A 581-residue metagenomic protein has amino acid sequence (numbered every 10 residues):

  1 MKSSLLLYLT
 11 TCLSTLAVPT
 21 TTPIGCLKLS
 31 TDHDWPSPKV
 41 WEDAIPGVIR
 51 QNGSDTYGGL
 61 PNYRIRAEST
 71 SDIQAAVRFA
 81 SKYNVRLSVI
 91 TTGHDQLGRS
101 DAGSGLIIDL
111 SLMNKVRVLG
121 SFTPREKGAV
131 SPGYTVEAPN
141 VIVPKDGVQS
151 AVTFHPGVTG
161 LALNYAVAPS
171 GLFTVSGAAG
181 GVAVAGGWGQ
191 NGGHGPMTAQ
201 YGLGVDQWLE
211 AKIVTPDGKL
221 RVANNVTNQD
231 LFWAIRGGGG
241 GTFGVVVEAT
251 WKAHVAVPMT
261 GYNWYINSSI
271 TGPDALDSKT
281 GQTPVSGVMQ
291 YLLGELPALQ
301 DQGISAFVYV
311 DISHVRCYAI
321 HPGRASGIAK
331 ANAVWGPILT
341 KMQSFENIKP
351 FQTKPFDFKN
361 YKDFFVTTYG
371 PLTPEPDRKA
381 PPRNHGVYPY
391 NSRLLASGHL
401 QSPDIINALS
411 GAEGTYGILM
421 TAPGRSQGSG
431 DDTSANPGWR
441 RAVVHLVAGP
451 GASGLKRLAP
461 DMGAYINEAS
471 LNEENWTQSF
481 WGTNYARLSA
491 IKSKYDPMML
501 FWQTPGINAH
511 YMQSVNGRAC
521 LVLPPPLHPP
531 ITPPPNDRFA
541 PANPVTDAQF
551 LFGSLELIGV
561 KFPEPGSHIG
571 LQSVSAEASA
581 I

Functional and structural regions predicted by a protein language model:
M1-L9: Classical eukaryotic N-terminal signal peptides for Sec-dependent ER targeting/secretion, especially the positively
K2, L16-F539, N543-I581: Soluble FAD-dependent oxygen oxidases
